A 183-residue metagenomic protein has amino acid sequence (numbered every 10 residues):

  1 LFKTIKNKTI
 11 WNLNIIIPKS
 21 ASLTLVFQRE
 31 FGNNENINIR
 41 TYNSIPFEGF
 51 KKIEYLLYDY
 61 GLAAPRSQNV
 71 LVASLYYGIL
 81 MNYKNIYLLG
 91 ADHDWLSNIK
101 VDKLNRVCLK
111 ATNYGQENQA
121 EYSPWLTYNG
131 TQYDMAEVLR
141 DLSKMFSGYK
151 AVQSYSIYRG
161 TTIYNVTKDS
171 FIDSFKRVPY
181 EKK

Functional and structural regions predicted by a protein language model:
L1-K183: Metal-ion/cofactor- or nucleotide/acyl-coenzyme-handling active-site neighborhoods
